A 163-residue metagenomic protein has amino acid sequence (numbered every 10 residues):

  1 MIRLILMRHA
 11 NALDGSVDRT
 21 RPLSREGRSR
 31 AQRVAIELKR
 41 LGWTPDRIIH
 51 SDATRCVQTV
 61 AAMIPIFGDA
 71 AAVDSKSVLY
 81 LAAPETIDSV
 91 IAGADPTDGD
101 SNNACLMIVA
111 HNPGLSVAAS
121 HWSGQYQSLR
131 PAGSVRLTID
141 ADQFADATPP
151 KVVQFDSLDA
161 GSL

Functional and structural regions predicted by a protein language model:
I2-E85, Y126-L129: Active-site-proximal alpha-helix that buttresses catalytic centers in soluble enzyme cores
L13, A82, L115, Q143 (+1 more regions): Flexible, glycine-rich phosphate/dinucleotide-binding loops and adjacent beta-alpha linkers at cofactor/substrate
E37, T59-I66, V90, A118-H121 (+1 more regions): Alpha-helical structural signal in soluble globular domains
K39, T86-G99: Short amphipathic alpha-helix with an adjacent loop that forms part of the alpha/beta core around
T44, D69, S101-N102, T148: Residue-level preference for short coil/turn positions at secondary-structure junctions
A94-G133: Non-DNA-binding regulatory cores of transcription-related proteins, predominantly C-terminal effector-binding
S123-A160: Domain-level recognition of soluble alpha/beta enzyme cores, biased toward histidine phosphatases/phosphomutases
